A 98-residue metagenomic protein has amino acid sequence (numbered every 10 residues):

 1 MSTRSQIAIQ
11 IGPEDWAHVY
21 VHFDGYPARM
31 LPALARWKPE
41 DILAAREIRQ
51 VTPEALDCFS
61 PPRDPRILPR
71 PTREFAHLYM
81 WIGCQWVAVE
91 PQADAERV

Functional and structural regions predicted by a protein language model:
R4-I9: Short beta-strand scaffold segments in enzyme catalytic cores
Q10-E14, W81-G83: Short acidic-glycine loop/turn motifs at beta-strand connectors
H18-R29: Short, solvent-exposed aromatic-acidic interface loops
L34-V98: Low-complexity intrinsically disordered segments
